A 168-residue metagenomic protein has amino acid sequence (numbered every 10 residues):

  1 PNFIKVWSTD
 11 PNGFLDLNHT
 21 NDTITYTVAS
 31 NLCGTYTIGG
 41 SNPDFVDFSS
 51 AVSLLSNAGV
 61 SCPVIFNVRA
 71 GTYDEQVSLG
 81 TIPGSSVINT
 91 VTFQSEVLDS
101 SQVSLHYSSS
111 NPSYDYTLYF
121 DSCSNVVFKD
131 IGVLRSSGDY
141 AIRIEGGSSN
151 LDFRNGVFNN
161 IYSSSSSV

Functional and structural regions predicted by a protein language model:
P1, S163-V168: Short, intrinsically disordered, charge-balanced linker/junction segments flanking boundaries in proteins
P1-N31: Extracellular/luminal regions of secreted and cell-surface proteins that mediate adhesion/ECM remodeling
C33-D74, S78: Acidic Gly/Asp/Thr-rich repetitive segments characteristic of extracellular carbohydrate-active and adhesion proteins
L55-S61, I82-S86, S163: Alpha-helix termini
C62-F66, N89-V91, S166-S167: Residue-level recognition of the N-termini of beta-strands and the immediately preceding loop/turn
V68, T92-F93, V126-K129, S148-F153: All-beta strand scaffolds that present successive hydrophobic residues in beta-strands
Q76, G84-G138, N160-S163: Right-handed parallel beta-helix/beta-spiral solenoid domain characteristic of secreted/periplasmic
